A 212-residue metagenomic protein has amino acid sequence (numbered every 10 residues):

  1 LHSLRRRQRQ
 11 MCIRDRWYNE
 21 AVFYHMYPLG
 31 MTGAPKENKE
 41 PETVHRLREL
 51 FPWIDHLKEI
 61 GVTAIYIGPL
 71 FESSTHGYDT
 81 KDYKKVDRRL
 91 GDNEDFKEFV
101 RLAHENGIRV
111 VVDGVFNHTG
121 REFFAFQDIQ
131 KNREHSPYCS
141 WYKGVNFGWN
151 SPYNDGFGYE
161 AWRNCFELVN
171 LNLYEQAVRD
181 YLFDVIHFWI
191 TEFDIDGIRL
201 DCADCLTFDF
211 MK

Functional and structural regions predicted by a protein language model:
L1, I54, I186-H187: Short hydrophobic/charged patches on amphipathic alpha-helices used for structural packing and interfaces
L1-I13: Single conserved hydrophobic/aromatic residue that forms the stacking wall/gate of nucleotide- or nucleobase-binding
H2, G114-V115: Hydrophobic heptad-repeat coiled-coil signature
R5, V112, Y174: Single, functionally critical "micro-switch" positions that shape active/binding sites and transmembrane helices
Q10, R14-R109, N117-T119, F124-D128 (+4 more regions): N-terminal structural segment of carbohydrate-active enzymes
R14-F23, Y27, G120-K212: Alpha-amylase-like alpha-glycosidases and glucanotransferases acting on alpha-linked glucans and related
